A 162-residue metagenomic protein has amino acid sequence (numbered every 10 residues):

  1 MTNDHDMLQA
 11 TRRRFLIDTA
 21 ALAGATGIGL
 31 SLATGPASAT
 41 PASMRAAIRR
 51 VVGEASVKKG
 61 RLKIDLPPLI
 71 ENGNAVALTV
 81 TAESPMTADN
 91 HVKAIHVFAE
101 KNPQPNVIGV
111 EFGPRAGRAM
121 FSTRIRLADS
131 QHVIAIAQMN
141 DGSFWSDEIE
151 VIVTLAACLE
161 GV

Functional and structural regions predicted by a protein language model:
M1-T11: N-terminal secretory signal peptides
Q9-R14, A25-M44: N-terminal twin-arginine translocation
S38-N74, V110-E111: Transition segment at domain starts
A77-P85: Short edge beta-strand/loop segments characteristic of extracellular beta-sandwich folds
P103-R126: An anionic, turn-rich surface loop/hairpin at beta-sheet edges that serves as a generic interaction/coordination patch
N140-S146: Short acidic/polar inter-strand loop motif in beta-rich domains
E150-T154: Short beta-strand edge segments in extracellular beta-sheet folds
